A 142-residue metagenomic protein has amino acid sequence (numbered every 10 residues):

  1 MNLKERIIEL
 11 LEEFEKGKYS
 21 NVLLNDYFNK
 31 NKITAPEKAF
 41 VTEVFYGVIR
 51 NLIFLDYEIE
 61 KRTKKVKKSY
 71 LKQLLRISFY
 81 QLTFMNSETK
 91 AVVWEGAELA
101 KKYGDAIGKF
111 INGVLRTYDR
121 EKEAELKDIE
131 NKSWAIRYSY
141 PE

Functional and structural regions predicted by a protein language model:
M1-E142: Class I Rossmann-like S-adenosyl-L-methionine
